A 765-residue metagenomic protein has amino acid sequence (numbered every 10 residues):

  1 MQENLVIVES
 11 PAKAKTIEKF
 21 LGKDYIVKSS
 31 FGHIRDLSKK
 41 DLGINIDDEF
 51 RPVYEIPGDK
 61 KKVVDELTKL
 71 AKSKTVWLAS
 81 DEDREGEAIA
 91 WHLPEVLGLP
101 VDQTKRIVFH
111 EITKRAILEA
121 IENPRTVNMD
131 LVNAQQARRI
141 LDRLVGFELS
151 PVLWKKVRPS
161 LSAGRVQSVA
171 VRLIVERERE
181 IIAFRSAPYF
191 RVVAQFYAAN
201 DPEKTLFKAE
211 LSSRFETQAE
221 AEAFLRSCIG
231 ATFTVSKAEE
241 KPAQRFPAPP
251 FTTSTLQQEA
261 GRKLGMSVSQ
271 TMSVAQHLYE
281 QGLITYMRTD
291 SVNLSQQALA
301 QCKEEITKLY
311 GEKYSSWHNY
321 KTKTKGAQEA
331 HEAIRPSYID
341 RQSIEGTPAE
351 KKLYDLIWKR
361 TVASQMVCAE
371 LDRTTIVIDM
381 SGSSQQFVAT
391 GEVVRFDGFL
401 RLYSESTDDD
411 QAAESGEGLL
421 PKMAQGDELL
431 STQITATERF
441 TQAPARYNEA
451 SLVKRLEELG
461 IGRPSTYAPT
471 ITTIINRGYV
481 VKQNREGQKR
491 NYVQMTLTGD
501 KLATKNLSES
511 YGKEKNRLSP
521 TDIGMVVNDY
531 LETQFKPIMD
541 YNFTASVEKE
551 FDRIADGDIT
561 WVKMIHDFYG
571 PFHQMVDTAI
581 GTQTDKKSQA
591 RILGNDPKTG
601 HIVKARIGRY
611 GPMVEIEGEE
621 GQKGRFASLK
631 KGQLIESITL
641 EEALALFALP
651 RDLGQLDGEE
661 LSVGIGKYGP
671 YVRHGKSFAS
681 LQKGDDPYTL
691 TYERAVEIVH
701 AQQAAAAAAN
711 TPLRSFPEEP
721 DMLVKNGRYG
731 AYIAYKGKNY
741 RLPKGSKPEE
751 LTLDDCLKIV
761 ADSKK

Functional and structural regions predicted by a protein language model:
M1-I140, E148, L153, G311 (+3 more regions): Intrinsically disordered, low-complexity regulatory segments
Q2-L5, T16, K23-Y25, A71-K74 (+8 more regions): Basic, low-complexity terminal or inter-domain segments flanking catalytic cores
V53-P57, K263, L459: Flexible beta-alpha connector loops of hexameric P-loop NTPases
S80-E82, Q258-A260, R288: Short glycine-centered, acidic/aromatic-flanked micro-motifs in structured strand/loop junctions that mark active-site
I112-A194, E240-Q244: C-terminal or mid-to-C-terminal helical accessory/interaction module adjacent to the motor/catalytic core
F215-P249, Q257, A424-E428, T435-T437 (+1 more regions): Metal- or metallocofactor-binding catalytic centers and their adjacent structured scaffolds across diverse enzyme
Q257-E259, K263-Q270: A conserved hydrophobic secondary-structure block that centers on an alpha-helix together with its immediately flanking
